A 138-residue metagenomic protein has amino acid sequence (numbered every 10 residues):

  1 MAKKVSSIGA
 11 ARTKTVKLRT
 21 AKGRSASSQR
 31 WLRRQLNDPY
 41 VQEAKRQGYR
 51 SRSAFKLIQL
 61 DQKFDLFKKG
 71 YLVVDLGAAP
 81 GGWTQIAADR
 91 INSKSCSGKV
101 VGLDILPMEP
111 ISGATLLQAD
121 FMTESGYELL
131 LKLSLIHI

Functional and structural regions predicted by a protein language model:
M1-R19: Polybasic, lysine-enriched low-complexity intrinsically disordered terminal tails
V16-K69: Class I SAM-dependent methyltransferase Rossmann-like catalytic core, especially the SAM/SAH-binding loop
F64, R90-I91, S134: Active-site catalytic pocket residues across diverse enzymes, especially alpha/beta-hydrolases
K69-A79: Conserved class I S-adenosyl-L-methionine
A79, D104-S134: Adenosine-cofactor binding site in Rossmann-like domains, unifying the SAM/SAH pocket of S-adenosylmethionine-dependent
P80-S93: Conserved SAM-binding loop of SAM-dependent methyltransferases across substrates and taxa, primarily the Class I
K99-G102: Conserved SAM-binding motif I beta-strand of class I
I136-I138: Conserved small/polar residues in nucleotide/adenosyl-binding loops
